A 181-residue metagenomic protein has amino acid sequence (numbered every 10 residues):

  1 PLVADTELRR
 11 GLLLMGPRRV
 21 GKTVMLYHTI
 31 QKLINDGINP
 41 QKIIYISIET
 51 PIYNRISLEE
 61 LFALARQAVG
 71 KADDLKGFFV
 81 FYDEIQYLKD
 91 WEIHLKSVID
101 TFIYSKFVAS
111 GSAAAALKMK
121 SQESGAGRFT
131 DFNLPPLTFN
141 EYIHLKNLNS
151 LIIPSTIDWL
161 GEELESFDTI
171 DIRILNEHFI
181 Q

Functional and structural regions predicted by a protein language model:
P1-T6: Pre-Walker A adenine-sensing motif
L14: Hydrophobic anchor at the beta1->P-loop junction of P-loop NTPases
K22: Conserved lysine of the Walker
M25: Hydrophobic positions on the alpha1 helix immediately C-terminal to the Walker A/P-loop
I44-L75: Short glycine-rich substrate-engagement loop in P-loop NTPases that contacts/grips substrate
D73-W91: Conserved P-loop NTPase "ATPase switch" module shared by AAA+ and STAND
K106-S112, N133, Y142: Structural recognition of the conserved hydrophobic beta-strand(s) that form the central parallel beta-sheet of P-loop
K120-Q181: Interdomain motor-coupling "hinge/lid" segment immediately C-terminal to the ATP-binding subdomain of NTP-driven enzymes
